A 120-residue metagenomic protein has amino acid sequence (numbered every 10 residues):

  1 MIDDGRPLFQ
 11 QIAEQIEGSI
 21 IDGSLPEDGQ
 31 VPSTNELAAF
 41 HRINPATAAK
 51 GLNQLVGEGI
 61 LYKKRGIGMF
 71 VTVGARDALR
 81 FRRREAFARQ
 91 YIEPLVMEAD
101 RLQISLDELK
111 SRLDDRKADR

Functional and structural regions predicted by a protein language model:
M1-V31, N35-E36, R80-R82, A86-R120: Extreme N-terminal segment that seeds HTH/winged-HTH DNA-binding domains in transcriptional regulators
P7, N53, G68-F70: Gly/Ser/Thr-rich beta-alpha loop segments that engage phosphate groups in nucleotides
A13, G57, F70-T72, Y91: Enrichment for repetitive, rod-forming helical segments
S19, S24-L25, T47, Y62-K64: Short glycine- and Lys/Arg-enriched binding-loop motifs that mark or flank ligand-binding interfaces
Q30-K63: N-terminal helix-turn-helix
Q30-V31, K63-R76: Short, Lys/Arg-rich nucleic-acid/phosphate-binding segment
Q54-E58, G74, E108-L109: Short alpha-helical linear motifs
